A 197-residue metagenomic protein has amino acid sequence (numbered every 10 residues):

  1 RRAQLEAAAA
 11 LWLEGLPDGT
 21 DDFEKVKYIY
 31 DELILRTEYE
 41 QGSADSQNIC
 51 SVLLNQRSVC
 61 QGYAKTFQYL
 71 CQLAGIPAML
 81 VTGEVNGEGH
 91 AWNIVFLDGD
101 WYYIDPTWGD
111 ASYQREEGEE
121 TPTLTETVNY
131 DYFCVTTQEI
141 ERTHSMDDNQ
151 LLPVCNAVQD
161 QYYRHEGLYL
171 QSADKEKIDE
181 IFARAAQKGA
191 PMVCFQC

Functional and structural regions predicted by a protein language model:
R2-V52: Secondary-structure boundary elements
L16-T20, E24, P106, V128 (+1 more regions): Short coil/turn linker and secondary-structure boundary residues
P17, L54-S58, G75: Long alpha-helical, hydrophobic tracts
G19, G42, Q56, D131 (+1 more regions): Surface-exposed loop/turn and secondary-structure junction residues enriched for glycine/proline
E40-Q47, R57, A78-E88: Catalytic cysteine-centered active-site loop
A44-S58, G62-Y69: Conserved active-site-adjacent core of cysteine acyl-enzyme catalytic domains
G62-V135: Hydrophobic/aromatic-rich core segments of domains that either
E120-C197: Low-complexity, Gly/Ser/Thr/Pro-rich intrinsically disordered linker/tail segments
